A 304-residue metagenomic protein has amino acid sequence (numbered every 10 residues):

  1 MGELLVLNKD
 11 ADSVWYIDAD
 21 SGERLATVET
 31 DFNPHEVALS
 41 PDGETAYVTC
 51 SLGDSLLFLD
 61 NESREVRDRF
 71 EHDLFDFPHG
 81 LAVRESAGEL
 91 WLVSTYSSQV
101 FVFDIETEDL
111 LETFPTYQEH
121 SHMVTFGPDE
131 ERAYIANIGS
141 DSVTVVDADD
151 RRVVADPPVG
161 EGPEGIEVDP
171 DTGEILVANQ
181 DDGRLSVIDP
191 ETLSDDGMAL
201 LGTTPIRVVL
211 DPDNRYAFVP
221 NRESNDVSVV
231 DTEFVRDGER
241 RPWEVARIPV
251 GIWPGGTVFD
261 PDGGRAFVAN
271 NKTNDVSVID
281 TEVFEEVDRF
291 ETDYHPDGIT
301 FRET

Functional and structural regions predicted by a protein language model:
M1-T304: Predominantly soluble domains enriched in secretory-pathway, periplasmic, or organellar proteins
